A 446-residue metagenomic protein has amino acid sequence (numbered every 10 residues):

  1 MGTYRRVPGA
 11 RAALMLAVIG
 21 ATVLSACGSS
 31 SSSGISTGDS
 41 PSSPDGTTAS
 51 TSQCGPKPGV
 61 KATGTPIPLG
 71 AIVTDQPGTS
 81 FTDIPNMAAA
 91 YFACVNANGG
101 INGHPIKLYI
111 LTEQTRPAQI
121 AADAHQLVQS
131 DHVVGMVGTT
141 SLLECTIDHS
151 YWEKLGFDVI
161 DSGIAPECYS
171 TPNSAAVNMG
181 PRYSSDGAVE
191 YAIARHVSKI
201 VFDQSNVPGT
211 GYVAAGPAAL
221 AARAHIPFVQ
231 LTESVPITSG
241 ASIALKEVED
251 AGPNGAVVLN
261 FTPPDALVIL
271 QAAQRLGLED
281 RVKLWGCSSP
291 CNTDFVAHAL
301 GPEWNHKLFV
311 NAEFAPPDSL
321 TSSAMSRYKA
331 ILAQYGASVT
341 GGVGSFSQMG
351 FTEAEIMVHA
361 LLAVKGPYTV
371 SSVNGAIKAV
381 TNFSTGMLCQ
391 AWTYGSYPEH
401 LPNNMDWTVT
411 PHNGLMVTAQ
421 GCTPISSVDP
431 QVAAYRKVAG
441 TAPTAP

Functional and structural regions predicted by a protein language model:
C27-T37: Bacterial lipoprotein signal-peptidase II cleavage site
I35-S36, S80-M87, N98-V177, S234-S242 (+1 more regions): Beta-alpha junction/loop-to-helix N-cap segments that form part of ligand/metal-binding clefts
S42-V60, N382-P446: Solvent-exposed, acidic/polar segments of extracytosolic/periplasmic ligand-binding ectodomains
A49-P66, G70-A89, L111-A118, S141 (+2 more regions): Extracytoplasmic "Venus flytrap"
A71, L127-S141, V159-S162, K199-Q204 (+4 more regions): Periplasmic-binding protein-like
A118-Q119, P172-L276, S319-L320: Extracellular/periplasmic Venus flytrap/periplasmic-binding protein
A273-F351, T423, A434-T444: Extracellular/periplasmic periplasmic-binding protein-like sensory domains
